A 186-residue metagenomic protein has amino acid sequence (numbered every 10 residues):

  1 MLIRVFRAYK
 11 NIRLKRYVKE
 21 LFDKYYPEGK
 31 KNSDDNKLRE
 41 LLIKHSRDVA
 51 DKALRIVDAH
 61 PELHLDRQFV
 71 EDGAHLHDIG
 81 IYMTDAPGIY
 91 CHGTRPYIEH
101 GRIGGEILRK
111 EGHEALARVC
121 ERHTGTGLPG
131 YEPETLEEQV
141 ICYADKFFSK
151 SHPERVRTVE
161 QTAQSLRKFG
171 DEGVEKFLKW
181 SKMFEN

Functional and structural regions predicted by a protein language model:
M1-P96: Acidic/His-rich, divalent-metal-binding segments that scaffold phosphate/diphosphate chemistry
N11-K19, H113, V159, V174: Alpha-helix initiation and N-capping motif
E62-L166: Divalent metal-dependent catalytic cores for phosphoryl transfer on phosphate-bearing substrates
G170-N186: Charged phosphate-binding loop/patch that engages nucleotide di/tri-phosphates or the phosphate backbone of nucleic
